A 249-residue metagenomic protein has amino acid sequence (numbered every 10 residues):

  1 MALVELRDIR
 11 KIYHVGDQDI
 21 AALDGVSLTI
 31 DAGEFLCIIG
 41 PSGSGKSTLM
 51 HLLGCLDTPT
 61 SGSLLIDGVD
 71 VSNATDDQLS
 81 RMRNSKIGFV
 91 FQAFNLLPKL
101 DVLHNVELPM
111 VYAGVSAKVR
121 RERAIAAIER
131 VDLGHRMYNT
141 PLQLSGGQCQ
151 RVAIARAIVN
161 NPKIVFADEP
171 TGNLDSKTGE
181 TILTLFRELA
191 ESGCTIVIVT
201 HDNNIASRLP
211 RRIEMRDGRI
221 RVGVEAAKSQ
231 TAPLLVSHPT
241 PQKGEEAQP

Functional and structural regions predicted by a protein language model:
M1-I12, V222-P249: ABC-family P-loop ATPase nucleotide-binding domain
A2-M215: ABC family nucleotide-binding domain
R212-E225: H-loop (His-switch) and adjacent beta-strand-loop-beta switch element of ABC-type ATPase nucleotide-binding domains
